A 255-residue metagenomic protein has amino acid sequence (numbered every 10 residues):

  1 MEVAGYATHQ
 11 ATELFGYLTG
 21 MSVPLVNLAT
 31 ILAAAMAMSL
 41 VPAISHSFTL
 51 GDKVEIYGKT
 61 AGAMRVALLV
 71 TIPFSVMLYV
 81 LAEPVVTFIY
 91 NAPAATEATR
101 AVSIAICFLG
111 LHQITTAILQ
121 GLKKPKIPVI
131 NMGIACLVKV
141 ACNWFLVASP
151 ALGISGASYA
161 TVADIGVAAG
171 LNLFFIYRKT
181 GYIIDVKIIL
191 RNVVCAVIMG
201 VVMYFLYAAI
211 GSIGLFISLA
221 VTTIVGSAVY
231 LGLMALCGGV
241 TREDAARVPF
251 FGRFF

Functional and structural regions predicted by a protein language model:
A4, A11-A33, R65-V66: Alpha-helical transmembrane segments of polytopic membrane transporters and translocases
T12, L78-C107: Interfacial segments at transmembrane-helix termini and the short loops linking adjacent helices
T30-L50, T60, M64: Helix-loop junctions and terminal segments of transmembrane helices in multi-pass membrane transport/translocation
K59-Y79, V85-I89, S155-K179, N192-V193: Short alpha-helical transmembrane segments in multi-pass integral membrane proteins
I104-I134, W144: Membrane-interface junctions at transmembrane-helix termini in multi-pass inner-membrane proteins
H112-K124, L173-I189, V240: Alpha-helical transmembrane segments
I127-I154, D164-F175, V194-Y207, V225-M234: Alpha-helical transmembrane segments of multi-pass membrane transporters and transport-associated inner-membrane enzymes
L206-F255: Membrane-proximal transmembrane or re-entrant/amphipathic helices at the cytosolic face
